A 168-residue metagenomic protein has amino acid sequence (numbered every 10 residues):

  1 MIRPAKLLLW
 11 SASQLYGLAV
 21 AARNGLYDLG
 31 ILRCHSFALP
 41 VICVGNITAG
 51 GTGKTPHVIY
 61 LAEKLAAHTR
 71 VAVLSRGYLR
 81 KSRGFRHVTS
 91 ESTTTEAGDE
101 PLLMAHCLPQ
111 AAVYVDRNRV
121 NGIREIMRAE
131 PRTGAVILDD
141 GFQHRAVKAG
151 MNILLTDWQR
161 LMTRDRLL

Functional and structural regions predicted by a protein language model:
M1-P40: A transmembrane-helix-recognition feature enriched in membrane-embedded lipid enzymes and envelope glyco-/phospholipid
L9, S13-Y16, I59, G98 (+1 more regions): Generic alpha-helical structural signal
A12-S13, V41-N46, G50, K64-A67 (+3 more regions): P-loop NTP-binding module
N24-S90: Walker A (P-loop) phosphate-binding motif
G77-L168: Phosphate/Mg2+-binding loops and adjacent switch elements in nucleotide/diphosphate-handling enzyme cores
